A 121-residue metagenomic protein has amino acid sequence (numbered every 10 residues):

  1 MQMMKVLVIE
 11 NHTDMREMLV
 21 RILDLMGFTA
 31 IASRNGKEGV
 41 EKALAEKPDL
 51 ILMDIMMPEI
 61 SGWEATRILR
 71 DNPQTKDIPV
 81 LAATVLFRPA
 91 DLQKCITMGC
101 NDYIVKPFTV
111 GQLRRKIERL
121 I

Functional and structural regions predicted by a protein language model:
E10: Conserved acidic carboxylate
T13-I31: Two-component/phosphorelay signaling modules centered on CheY-like receiver
E17, F108-I117: C-terminal output helix
E46-L52: Active-site beta3 strand of CheY-like receiver
M57: Receiver (REC) domain active-site loop signature in two-component systems and cognate sites in sensor histidine kinases
